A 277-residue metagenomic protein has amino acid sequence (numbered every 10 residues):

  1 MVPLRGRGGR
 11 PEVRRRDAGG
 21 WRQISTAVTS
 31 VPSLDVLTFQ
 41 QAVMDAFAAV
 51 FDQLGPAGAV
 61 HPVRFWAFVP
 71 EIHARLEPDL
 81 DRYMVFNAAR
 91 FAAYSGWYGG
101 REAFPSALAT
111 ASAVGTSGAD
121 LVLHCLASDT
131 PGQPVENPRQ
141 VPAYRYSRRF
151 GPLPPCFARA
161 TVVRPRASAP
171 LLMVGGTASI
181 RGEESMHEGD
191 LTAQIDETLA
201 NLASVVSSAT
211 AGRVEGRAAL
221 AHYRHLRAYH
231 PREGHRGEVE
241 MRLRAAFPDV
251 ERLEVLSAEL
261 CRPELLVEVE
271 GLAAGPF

Functional and structural regions predicted by a protein language model:
M1-F277: N-terminal presequence-like segments and the immediate start of the first folded domain
